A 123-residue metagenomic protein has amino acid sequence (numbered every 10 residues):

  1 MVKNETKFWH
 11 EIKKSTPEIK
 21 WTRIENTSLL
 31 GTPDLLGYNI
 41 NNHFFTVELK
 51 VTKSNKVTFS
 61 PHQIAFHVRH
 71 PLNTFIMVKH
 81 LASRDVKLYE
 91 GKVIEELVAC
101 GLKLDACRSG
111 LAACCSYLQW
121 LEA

Functional and structural regions predicted by a protein language model:
M1-N26, I40: Acidic-basic catalytic patches of nuclease active cores, encompassing PD-(D/E)XK and other metal-cofactor nuclease
G31: Beta-rich catalytic cores
L35-G37, H43-K53: Conserved catalytic cores of phosphodiester-cleaving nucleases, focusing on short active-site segments
I40-N42, L81-A82: Short strand-connecting beta-turns/loops that link adjacent beta-strands
T52-H70: Mg2+/Mn2+-dependent nuclease catalytic core
V68-E96: Nucleic-acid nuclease catalytic cores
K103-A123: Charged phosphate-binding loop/patch that engages nucleotide di/tri-phosphates or the phosphate backbone of nucleic
